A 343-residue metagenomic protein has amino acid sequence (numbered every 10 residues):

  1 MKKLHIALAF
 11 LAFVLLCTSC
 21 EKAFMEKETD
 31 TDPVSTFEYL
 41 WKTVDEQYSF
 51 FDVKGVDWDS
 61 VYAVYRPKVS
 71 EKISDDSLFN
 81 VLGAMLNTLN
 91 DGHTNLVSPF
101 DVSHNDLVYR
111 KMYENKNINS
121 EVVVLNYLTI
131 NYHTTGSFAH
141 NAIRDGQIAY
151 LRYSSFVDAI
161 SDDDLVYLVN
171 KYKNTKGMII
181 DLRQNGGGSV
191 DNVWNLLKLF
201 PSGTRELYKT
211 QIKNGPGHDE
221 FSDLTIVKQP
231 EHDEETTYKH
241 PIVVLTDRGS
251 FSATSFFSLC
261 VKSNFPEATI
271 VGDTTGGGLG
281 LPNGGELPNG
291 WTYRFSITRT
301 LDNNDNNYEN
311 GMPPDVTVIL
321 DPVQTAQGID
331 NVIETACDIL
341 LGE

Functional and structural regions predicted by a protein language model:
M1-K27: Bacterial Sec-dependent N-terminal signal peptides
A7-A12, A23, A84, A139-A142 (+6 more regions): A sequence-composition feature that detects small, non-aromatic residues
A7-L11, D52-G55, D59, K72 (+2 more regions): Low-complexity, intrinsically disordered regions enriched in charged/polar residues
V14, Y172-N174, T236: Alpha-helix termination/capping residues and helix-transition junctions
C20-M178, L182-I212, D219-I226: Flexible, low-complexity junctional segments that flank or bridge functional domains
E21-E38, D76, G186-E343: C-terminal "post-core" interaction segments
